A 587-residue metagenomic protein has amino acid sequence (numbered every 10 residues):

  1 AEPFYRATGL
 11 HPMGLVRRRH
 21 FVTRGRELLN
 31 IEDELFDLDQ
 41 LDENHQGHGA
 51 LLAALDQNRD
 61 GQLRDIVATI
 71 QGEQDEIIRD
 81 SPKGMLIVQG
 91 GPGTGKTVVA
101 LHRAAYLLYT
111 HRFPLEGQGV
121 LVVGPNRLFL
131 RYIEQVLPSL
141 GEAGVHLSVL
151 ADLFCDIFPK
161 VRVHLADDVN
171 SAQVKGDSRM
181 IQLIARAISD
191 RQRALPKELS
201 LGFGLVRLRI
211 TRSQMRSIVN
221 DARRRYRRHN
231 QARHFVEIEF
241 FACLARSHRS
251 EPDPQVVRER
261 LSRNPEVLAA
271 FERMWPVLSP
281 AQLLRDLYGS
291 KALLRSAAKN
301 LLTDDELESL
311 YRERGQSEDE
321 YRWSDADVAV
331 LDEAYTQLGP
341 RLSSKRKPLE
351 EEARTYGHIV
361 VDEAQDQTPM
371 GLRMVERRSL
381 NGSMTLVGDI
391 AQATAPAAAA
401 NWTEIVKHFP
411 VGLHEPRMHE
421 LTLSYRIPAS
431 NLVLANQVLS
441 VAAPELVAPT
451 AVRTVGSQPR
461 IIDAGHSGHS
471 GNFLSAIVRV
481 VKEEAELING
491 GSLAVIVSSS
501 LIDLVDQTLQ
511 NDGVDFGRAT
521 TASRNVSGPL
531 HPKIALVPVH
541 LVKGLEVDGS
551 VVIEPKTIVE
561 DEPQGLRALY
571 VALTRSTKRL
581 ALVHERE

Functional and structural regions predicted by a protein language model:
A1-A53: N-terminal accessory nucleic-acid engagement/regulatory domains that precede and modulate ATP-driven motor cores
H20, N30, I87, Q282 (+2 more regions): A structural signal for short, well-ordered beta-strand segments and their strand-loop junctions that often border
R24, L41-Q46, L51-H164, N170-R186 (+4 more regions): P-loop NTPase Walker
Q62, I66, K96-A100, M180 (+3 more regions): Phosphate/oxyanion-binding active-site loops and adjacent basic polyanion-contact surfaces
G93, D177, H229, R260 (+5 more regions): Short beta->alpha junction loops/turns
L108-V360, D366-M374, G382-S383, A391 (+2 more regions): Alpha-helical nucleic-acid-binding subdomain of P-loop helicases immediately C-terminal to the Walker A/P-loop
F113-P114, Q118, R127-A172, Y335-G339 (+2 more regions): Conserved helicase motor core of SF1/SF2 NTP-dependent helicases
